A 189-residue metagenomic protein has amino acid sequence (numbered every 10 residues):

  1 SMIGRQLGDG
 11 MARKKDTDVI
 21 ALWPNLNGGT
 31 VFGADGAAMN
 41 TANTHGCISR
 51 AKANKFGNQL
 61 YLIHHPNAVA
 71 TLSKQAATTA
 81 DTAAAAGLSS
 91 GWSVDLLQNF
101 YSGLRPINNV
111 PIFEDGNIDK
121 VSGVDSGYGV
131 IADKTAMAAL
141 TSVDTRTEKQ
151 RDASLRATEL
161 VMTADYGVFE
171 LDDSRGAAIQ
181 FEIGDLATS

Functional and structural regions predicted by a protein language model:
S1-F32, K52-G57, L62-H64, K149-E170: Long, contiguous amphipathic alpha-helices that act as assembly "spine/axial" helices in icosahedral shell and virion
T17, A21, A34-A42, D172 (+1 more regions): Cell-envelope/extracellular anchoring and linker segments
P24-Y101: Extended, solvent-exposed, turn-rich assembly/linker loops in the middle of proteins
Q75-S189: Sequence/fold signature of self-assembling virion shell proteins
